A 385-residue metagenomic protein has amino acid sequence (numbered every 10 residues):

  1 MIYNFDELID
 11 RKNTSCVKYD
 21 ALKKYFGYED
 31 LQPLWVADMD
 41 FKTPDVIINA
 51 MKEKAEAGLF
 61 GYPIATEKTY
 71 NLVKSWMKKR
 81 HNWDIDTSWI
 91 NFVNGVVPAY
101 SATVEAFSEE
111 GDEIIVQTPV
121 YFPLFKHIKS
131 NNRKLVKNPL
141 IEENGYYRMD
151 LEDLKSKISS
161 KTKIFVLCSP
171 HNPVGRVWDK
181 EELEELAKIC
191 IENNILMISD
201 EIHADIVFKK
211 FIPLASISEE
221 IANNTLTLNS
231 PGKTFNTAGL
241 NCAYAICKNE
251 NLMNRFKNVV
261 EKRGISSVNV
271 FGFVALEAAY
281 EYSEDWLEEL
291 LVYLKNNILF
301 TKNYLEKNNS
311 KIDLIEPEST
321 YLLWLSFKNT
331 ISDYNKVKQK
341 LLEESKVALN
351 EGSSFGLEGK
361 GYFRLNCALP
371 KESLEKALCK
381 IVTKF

Functional and structural regions predicted by a protein language model:
I2-G95, A102: N-terminal small-domain helix-loop-helix segment of the aminotransferase-like
N49, E53, E219-K295, F385: Conserved core segment of the aminotransferase class I/II
F60-K188, D205-S216, E220: Conserved core of the PLP fold type I
N131, E192-N193, I221, S345: Helix C-cap/helix->beta junction micro-motif
K155-S156, I331, K340-L349, F355-F385: PLP-dependent enzyme catalytic core of the Aspartate aminotransferase-like
E201: Walker B catalytic acidic pair
E277, Y293-K302, L314-F327: Conserved glycine-rich beta-strand-loop-beta hairpin in the small C-terminal domain of fold type I
